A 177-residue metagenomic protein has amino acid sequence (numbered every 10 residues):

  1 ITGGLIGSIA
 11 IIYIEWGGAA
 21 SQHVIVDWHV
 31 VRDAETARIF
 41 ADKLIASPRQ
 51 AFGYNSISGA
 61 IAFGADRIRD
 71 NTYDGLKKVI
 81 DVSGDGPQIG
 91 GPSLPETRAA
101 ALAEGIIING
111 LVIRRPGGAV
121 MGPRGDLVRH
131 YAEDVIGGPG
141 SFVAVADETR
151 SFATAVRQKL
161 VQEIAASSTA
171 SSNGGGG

Functional and structural regions predicted by a protein language model:
I1-I25, G64, V79-S83, N109-L111: Von Willebrand factor
I6-Y13, G59, G75-K77, A103-I108 (+1 more regions): Extracytoplasmic
G7-K43, V120-E133: Short beta-strand-loop
I11, D27, K43-N55, G84-Q88 (+2 more regions): Second-shell loop/turn segments in exported
G17-S21, G84-G90, I113-G118, E148-F152: Solvent-exposed loop/turn segments at secondary-structure junctions within structured extracellular/periplasmic domains
V31, E35-K78, G110-P123, A155: Von Willebrand factor
G86-E133: VWA/integrin I-like adhesion module and closely mimicked acidic/polar interface patches used
I113-S171: Von Willebrand factor A/integrin I-like adhesion domains
